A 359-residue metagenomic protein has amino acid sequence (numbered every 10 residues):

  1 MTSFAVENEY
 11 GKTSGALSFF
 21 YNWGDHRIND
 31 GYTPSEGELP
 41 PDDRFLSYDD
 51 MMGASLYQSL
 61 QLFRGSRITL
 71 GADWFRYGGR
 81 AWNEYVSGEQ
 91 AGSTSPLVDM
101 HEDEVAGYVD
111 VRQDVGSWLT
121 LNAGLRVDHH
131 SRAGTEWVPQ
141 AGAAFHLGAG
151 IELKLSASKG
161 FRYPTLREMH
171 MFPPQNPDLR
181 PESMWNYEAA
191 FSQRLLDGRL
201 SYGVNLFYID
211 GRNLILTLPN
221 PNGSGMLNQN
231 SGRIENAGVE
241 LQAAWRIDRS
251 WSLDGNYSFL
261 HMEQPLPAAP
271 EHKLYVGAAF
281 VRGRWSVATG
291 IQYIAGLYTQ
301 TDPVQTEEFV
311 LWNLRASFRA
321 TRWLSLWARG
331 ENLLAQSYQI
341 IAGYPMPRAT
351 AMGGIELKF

Functional and structural regions predicted by a protein language model:
M1-Y77, Y202: Outer-membrane beta-barrel domain signature, strongest for Gram-negative TonB-dependent receptors and also present
F4-N8, A54-L60, G107-Q113, A141-F145 (+6 more regions): Residues on the lipid-exposed face of transmembrane beta-strands in outer-membrane beta-barrel proteins
E7-D30, R80, H146, E152-K154 (+4 more regions): Membrane-embedded beta-barrel scaffold of Gram-negative outer-membrane proteins
Y10-K12, Y21-D25, W74-R80, V105 (+11 more regions): Transmembrane beta-strands of outer-membrane beta-barrel pores
G15-F19, I68-L70, L121-A123, L153-L155 (+7 more regions): Transmembrane beta-strands of outer-membrane beta-barrel proteins
F63-R67, A91-D210, D248, G277-A279 (+1 more regions): Structural signature of Gram-negative outer-membrane beta-barrels, strongest in the C-terminal barrel of TonB-dependent
D114-L121, Y208-D210, Q229-Q300, S325-L326 (+1 more regions): Gram-negative outer-membrane beta-barrel transporters
D210-R212, Y293-Y298, L314-F359: C-terminal beta-signal and adjacent terminal beta-strands/loops of Gram-negative outer-membrane beta-barrel proteins
